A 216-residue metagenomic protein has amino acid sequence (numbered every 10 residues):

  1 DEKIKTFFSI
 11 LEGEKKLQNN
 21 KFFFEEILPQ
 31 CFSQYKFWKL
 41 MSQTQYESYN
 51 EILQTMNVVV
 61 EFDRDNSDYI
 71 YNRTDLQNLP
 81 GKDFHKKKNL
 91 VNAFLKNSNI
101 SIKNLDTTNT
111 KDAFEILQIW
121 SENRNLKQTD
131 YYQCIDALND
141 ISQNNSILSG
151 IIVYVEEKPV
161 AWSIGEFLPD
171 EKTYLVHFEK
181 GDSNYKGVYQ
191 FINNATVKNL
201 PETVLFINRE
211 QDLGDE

Functional and structural regions predicted by a protein language model:
D1, D140-I151: A short helix-loop-beta-strand connector motif used in the catalytic cores of GNAT acetyltransferases and, in some
D1-L40, T44, V155-N184: Conserved donor-binding loop and adjoining core beta-sheet/short helix segment in diverse acyl/aminoacyl transferases
P29-Y35, N99, N199-L205: Short, surface-exposed connector motifs at secondary-structure boundaries
F37-K39, K103, L205-E210: Short catalytic-loop micro-motif centered on adjacent basic/acidic residues
Q45-F62, N89, L213-E216: Conserved active-site alpha-helix within GNAT-family acetyltransferase domains
M56-L126: Acyltransferase donor/substrate-recognition loop-hinge adjacent to the catalytic core
R124-A137: Conserved GNAT-fold acetyl-CoA-binding loop/helix
G150-E216: Aromatic (often tryptophan-rich) hydrophobic motifs at membrane interfaces
